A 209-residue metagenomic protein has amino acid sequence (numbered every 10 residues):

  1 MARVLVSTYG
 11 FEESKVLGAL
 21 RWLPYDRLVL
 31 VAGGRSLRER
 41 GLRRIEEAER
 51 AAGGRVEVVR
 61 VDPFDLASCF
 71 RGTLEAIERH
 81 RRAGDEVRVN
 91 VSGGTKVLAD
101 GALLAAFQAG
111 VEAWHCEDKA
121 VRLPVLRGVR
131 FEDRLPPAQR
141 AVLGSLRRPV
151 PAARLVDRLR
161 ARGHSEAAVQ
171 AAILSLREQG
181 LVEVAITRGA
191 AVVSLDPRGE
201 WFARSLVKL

Functional and structural regions predicted by a protein language model:
M1-E86, D100-L209: Long, low-complexity, Lys/Arg-enriched
V89: Conformationally flexible catalytic loops at phosphate/diphosphate-handling active centers
K96: Polyanion-engaging groove/track-forming segments
